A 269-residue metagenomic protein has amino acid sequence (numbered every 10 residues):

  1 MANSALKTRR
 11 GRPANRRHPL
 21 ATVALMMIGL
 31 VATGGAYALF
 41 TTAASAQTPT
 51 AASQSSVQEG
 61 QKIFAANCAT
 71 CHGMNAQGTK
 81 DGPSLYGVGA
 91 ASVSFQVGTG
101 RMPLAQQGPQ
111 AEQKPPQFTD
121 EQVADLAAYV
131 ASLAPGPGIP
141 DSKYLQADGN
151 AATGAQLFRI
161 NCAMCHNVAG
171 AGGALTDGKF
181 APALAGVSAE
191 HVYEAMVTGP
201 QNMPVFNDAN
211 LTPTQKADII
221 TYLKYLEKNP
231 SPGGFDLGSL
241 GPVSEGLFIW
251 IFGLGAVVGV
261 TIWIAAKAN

Functional and structural regions predicted by a protein language model:
M1-R101, Q106, Q110-A111: N-terminal pre-first-transmembrane soluble regions of secretory-pathway and organelle membrane proteins
A2, S53, A147, I251-G255: N-terminal soluble segments of membrane proteins
R9, H18, T22-V23, G29-T42 (+2 more regions): C-terminal capping alpha-helices of c-type cytochrome domains
S53-V57, Q61-G87, F95, T99-A105 (+5 more regions): Periplasmic/extracellular electron-transfer cofactor-ligation site, primarily the c-type cytochrome heme-c attachment
G78, G89, G172, G199 (+1 more regions): Glycine-centered flexibility motif
Y86-A134, G178-S231: Extracytoplasmic electron-transfer domains, predominantly the class I c-type cytochrome c fold
